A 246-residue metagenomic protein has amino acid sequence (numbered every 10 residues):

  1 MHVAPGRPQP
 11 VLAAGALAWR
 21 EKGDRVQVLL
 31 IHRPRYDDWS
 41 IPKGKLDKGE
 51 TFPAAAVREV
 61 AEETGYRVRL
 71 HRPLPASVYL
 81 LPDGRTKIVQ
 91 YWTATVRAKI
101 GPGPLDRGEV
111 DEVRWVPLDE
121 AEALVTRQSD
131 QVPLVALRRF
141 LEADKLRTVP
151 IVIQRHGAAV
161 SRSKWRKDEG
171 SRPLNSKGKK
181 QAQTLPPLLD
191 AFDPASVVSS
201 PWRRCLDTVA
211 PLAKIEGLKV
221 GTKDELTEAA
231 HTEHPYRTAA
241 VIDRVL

Functional and structural regions predicted by a protein language model:
H2-I41, I151-H156: N-terminal strand-loop-strand
Q9-V11, G23, G84-K87, G108 (+1 more regions): A generic fold-level signal
D24-R67, S163-R172, K177: Conserved Nudix-box catalytic region and its N-terminal flanking loop in Nudix hydrolases and closely related
L46-R72, S77-V132: Unchanged
A55, R147-A239: Active-site-proximal alpha-helix that buttresses catalytic centers in soluble enzyme cores
D130-V149: Charged phosphate-binding loop/patch that engages nucleotide di/tri-phosphates or the phosphate backbone of nucleic
A143, K214, A240-L246: Active-site-adjacent alpha-helix immediately C-terminal to a catalytic or transition-state-stabilizing loop
